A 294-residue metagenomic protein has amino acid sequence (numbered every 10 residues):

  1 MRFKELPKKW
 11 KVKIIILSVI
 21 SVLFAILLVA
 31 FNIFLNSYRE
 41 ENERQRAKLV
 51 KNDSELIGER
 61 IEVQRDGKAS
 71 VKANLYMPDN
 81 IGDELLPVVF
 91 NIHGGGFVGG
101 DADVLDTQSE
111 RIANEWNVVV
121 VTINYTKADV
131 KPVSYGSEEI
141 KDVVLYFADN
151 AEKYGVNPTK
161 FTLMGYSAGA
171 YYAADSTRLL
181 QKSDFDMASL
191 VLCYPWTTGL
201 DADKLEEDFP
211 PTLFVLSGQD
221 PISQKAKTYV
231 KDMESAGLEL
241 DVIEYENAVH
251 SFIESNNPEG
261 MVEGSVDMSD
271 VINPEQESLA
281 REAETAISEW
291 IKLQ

Functional and structural regions predicted by a protein language model:
R2-F24: N-terminal Sec-pathway targeting helices
Y38-E84: N-terminal cap/lid segment of alpha/beta-hydrolase-fold proteins
E84-G96: Short beta-strand element of the alpha/beta-hydrolase
D101, D142-L205: Primarily recognizes the serine-hydrolase "nucleophile elbow" in alpha/beta-hydrolase and SGNH/GDSL folds
D101-A102, Q108-S109, V121-P158: Catalytic nucleophile-loop/oxyanion-hole region of alpha/beta-hydrolase and closely related hydrolase-like folds
D208, F214-L216: Short beta-strand/loop motif that positions the catalytic acidic residue of the alpha/beta-hydrolase fold
P221-T228: Conserved alpha/beta-hydrolase "acid-adjacent" motif
E239-Q294: C-terminal catalytic histidine-bearing segment of alpha/beta-hydrolase fold enzymes
